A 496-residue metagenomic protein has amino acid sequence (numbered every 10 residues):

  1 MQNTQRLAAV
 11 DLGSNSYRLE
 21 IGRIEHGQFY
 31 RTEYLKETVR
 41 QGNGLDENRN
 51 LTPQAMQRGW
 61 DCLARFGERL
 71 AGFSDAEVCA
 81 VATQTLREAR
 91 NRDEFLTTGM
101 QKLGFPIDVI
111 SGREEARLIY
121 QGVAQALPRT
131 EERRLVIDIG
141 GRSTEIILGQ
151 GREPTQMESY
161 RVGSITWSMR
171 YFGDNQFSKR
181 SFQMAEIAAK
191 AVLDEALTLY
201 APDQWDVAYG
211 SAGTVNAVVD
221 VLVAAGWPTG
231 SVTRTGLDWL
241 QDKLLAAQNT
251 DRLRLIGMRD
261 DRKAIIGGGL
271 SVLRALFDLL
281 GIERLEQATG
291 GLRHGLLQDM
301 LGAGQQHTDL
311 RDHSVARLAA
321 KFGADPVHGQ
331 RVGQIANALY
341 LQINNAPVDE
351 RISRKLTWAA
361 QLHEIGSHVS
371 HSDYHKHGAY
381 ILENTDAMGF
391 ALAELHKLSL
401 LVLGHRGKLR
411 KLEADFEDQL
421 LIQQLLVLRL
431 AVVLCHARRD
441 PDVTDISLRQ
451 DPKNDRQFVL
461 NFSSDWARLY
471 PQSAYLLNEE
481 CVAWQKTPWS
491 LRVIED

Functional and structural regions predicted by a protein language model:
Q2-Y30: N-terminal basic/disordered segments at the start of proteins
T4-L7, I21-I24, R40, G44-F73 (+5 more regions): Helical "lid/coupling" subdomains associated with nucleotide-phosphate turnover
N15-S16, R142, G366: Short acidic, Gly/Ser-rich segments with clustered Asp/Glu that frequently serve as metal-coordination loops in enzyme
Q28-V39: N-terminal glycine-rich anion-binding loops that anchor highly charged ligand groups
E77-A80: Conserved beta-strand/loop subsegment of P-loop NTPase cores
R142-L148: Acidic, divalent-metal-coordinating active-site segment for phosphoryl/phosphodiester hydrolysis, typified by short
Y470-L491: Short, non-transmembrane amphipathic alpha-helical segments
R492-D496: C-terminal amphipathic alpha-helical interaction region
